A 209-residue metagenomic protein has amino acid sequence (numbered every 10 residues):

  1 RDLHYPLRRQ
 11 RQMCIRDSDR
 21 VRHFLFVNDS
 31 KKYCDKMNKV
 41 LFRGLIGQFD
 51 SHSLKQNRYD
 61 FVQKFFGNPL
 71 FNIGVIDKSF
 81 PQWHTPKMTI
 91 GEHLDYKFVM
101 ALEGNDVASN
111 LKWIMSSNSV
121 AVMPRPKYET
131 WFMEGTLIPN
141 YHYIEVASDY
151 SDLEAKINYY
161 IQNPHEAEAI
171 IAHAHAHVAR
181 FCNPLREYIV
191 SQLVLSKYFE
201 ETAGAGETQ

Functional and structural regions predicted by a protein language model:
R1-I15: Single conserved hydrophobic/aromatic residue that forms the stacking wall/gate of nucleotide- or nucleobase-binding
R11, F71, Y143: Short, conserved active-site loop motifs that form the nucleotide-linked donor/cofactor pocket
C14, V27-C34, M88-G91: Short boundary motifs at domain starts and secondary-structure transition points
S18-R20: Segments forming glycine/polar-rich beta-alpha architectures that bind adenosine-containing cofactors
R22-N28, T85, K127-E129: Alpha-helical scaffolding within the catalytic cores of extracellular/periplasmic polymer-degrading hydrolases
C34-Q82: Conserved catalytic-core segment of nucleotide-activated headgroup transferases in glycan assembly
K87, G91-T208: Catalytic binding pocket for nucleotide-activated donors in carbohydrate/polymer assembly enzymes
